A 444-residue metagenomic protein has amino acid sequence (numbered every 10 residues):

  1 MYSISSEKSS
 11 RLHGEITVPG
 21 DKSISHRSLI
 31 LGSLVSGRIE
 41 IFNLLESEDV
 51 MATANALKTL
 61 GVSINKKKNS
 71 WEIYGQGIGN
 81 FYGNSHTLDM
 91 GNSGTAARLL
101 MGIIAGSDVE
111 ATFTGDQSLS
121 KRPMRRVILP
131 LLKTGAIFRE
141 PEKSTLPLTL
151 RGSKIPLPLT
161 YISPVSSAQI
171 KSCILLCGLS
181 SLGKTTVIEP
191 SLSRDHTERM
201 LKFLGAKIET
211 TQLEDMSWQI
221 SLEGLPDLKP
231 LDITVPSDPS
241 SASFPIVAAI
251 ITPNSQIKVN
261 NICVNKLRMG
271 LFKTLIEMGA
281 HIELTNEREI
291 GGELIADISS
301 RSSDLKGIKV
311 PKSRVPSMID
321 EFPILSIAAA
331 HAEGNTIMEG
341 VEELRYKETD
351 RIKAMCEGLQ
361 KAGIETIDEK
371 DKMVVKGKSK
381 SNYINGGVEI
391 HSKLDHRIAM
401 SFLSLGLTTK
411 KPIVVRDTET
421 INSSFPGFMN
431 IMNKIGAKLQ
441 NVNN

Functional and structural regions predicted by a protein language model:
M1-N444: Structural preference for solvent-exposed beta-strand-turn elements and adjacent flexible terminal/loop segments within
